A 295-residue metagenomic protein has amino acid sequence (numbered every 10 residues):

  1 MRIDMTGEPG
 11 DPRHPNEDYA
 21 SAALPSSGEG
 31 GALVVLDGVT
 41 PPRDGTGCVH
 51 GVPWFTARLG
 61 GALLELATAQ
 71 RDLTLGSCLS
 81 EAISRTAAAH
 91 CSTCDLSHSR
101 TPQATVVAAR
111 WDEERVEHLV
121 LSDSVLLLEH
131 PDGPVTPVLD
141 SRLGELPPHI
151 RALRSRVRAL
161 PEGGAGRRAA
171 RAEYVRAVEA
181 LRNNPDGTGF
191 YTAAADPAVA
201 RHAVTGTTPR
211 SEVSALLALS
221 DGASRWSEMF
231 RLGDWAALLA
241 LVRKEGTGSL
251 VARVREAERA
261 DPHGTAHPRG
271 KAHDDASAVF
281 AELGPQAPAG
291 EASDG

Functional and structural regions predicted by a protein language model:
M1-G295: PP2C/PPM-type serine/threonine phosphatase catalytic domain
